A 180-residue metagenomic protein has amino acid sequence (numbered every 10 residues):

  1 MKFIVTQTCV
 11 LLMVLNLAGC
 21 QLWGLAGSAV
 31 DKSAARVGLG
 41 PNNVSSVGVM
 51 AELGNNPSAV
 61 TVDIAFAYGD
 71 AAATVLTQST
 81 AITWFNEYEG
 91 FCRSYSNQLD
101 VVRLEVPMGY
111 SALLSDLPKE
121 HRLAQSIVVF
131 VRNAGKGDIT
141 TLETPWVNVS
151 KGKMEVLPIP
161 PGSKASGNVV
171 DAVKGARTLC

Functional and structural regions predicted by a protein language model:
M1-L22: Sec-dependent bacterial lipoprotein signal peptides
L15-N42: Bacterial Sec signal peptide processing site at the extreme N-terminus
L22-W23, V30-S33, K136-C180: Glycine-rich, aromatic-bearing surface loops/beta-hairpins
N42-V44, A59-T61, N97-L99, R122-A124: Extracytoplasmic
S46-I82: Early exported N-terminus immediately downstream of N-terminal targeting peptides
Q78-E120: Tryptophan-paired
R122-T141: Short, surface-exposed ligand- or partner-binding patches at beta-edge/loop junctions that are enriched in aromatics
